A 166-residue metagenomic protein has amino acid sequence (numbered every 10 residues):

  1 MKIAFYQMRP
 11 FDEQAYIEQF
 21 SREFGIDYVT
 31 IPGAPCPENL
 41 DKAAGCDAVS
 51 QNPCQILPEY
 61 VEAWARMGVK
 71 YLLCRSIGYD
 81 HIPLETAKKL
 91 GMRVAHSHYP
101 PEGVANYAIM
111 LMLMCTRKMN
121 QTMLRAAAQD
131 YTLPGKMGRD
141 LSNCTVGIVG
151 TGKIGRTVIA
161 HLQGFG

Functional and structural regions predicted by a protein language model:
M1-C46: N-terminal glycine-/charge-rich "phosphate-binding" loop or analogous flexible N-terminal tail
M8-F11, P32-C36, N52-L57, S76-Y79 (+1 more regions): Short beta->alpha connector loops
Y28-P35, N52-C54, R125-P134: Short gly/ser/thr-rich secondary-structure transition/capping motifs
P37-L40, V61, G138: Short hydrophobic/charged patches on amphipathic alpha-helices used for structural packing and interfaces
K42-A44, R66, L141: A short, aliphatic-rich alpha-helical micro-motif
C46-M123, G135: Phosphate/diphosphate ligand-binding glycine-rich loop within oxidoreductases
K136-G166: Rossmann-like dinucleotide/phosphate-binding beta-alpha-beta segment
